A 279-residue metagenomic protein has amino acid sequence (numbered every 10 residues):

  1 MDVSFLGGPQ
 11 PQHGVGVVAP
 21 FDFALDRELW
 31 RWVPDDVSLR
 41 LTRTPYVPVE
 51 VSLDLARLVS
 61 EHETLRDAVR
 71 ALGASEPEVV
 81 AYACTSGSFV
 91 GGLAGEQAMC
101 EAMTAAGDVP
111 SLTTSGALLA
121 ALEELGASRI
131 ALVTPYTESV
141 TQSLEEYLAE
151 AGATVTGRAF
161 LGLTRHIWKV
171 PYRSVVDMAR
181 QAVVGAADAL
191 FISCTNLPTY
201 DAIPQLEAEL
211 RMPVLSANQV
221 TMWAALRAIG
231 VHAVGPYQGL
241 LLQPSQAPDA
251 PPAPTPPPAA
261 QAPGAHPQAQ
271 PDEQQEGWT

Functional and structural regions predicted by a protein language model:
M1-R66, V133-W168: N-terminal glycine-rich anion-binding loop in soluble enzyme alpha/beta folds
E61-S75, V175-A187: Short, well-structured alpha-helical segments in soluble
V69-S111: Glycine/small-residue-rich loop that forms an oxyanion/phosphate-binding "nest" at active or ligand-binding sites
E78-A83, A131-L132, A187-C194: Periplasmic-binding protein-like
Q97-L122, L206-T221, A225: Short, acidic/small-residue loops that bind anionic groups at enzyme active sites
A102-G162, Q246: Conserved beta-alpha
A182-L206, M222: Hydrophobic alpha-helical
S216-P254, E276-T279: C-terminal functional extensions of proteins
